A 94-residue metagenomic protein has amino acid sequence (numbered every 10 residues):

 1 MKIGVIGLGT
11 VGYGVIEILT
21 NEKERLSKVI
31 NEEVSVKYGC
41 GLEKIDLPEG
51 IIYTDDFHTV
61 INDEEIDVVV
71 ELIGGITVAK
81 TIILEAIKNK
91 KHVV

Functional and structural regions predicted by a protein language model:
I3-V5: Hydrophobic Val/Ile/Leu positions in short beta-strands of Rossmann-like dinucleotide-binding domains
L8: Glycine-rich Rossmann-fold phosphate-binding loop(s) that bind the pyrophosphate of adenine dinucleotide cofactors
G12-Y13: N-terminal Rossmann-fold NAD(P) dinucleotide-binding loop
N21-P48: NAD(P)-binding Rossmann-fold cofactor-contacting core
K37, I51, D67: Conserved acidic residues
I52-D63: Short acidic low-complexity segments
V70-K80: N-terminal glycine-rich "phosphate-gripper" loop used for MgATP/nucleotide binding and carboxylate activation
I82-V94: Beta-strand-loop-alpha-helix segment that lines the small-molecule cofactor/substrate pocket of alpha/beta enzymes
